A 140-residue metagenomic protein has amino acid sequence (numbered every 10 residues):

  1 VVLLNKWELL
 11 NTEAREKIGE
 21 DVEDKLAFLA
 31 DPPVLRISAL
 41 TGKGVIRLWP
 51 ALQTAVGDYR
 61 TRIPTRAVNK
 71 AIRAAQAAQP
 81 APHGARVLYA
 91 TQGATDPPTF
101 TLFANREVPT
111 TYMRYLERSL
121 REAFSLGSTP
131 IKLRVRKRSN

Functional and structural regions predicted by a protein language model:
V1-N140: C-terminal-of-GTPase-core extension/linker across diverse P-loop GTPases
